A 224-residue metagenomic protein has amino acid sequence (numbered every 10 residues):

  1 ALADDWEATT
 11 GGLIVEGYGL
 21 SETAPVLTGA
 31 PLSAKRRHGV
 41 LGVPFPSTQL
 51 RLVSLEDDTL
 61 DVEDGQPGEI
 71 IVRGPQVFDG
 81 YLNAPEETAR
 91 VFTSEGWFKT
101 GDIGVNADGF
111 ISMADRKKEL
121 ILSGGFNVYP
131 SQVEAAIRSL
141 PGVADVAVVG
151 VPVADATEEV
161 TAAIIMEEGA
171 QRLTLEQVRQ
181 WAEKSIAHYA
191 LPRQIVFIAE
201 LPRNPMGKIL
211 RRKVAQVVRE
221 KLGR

Functional and structural regions predicted by a protein language model:
L2-G17, S21-I111, K117-L120, E134 (+2 more regions): Conserved AMP-binding/adenylate-forming
V15, I195-I198: General small-molecule cofactor/ligand-binding pocket signal
E22-T23, P202-N204: A short acidic, often aromatic-flanked loop/helix-cap motif at beta-alpha or helix-coil junctions that lines enzyme
P46-L50, G68, E158-V160, R193 (+1 more regions): Change "...and in nucleic-acid phosphodiester-cleaving endonucleases..." to "...and in nucleic-acid processing enzymes
G74, D79-G80, E87, I103-A190 (+3 more regions): AMP-binding/adenylate-forming catalytic core of the ANL superfamily
Q216-R224: Acidic/polar alpha-helix N-cap and adjacent early helical turns within long charge-rich amphipathic helices/linkers
